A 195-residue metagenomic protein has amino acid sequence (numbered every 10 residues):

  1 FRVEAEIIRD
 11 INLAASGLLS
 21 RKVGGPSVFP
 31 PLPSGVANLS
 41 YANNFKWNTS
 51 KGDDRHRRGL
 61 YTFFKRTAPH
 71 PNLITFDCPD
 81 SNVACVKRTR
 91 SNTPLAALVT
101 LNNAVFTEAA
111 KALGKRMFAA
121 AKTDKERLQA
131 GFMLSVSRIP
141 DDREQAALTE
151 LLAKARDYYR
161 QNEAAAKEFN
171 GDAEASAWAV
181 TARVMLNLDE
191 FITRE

Functional and structural regions predicted by a protein language model:
F1-E126, D172-E195: An acidic, gly/pro-interrupted, aromatic-rich
M117-V180: C-terminal structured "cap/appendage" subdomains that terminate the fold
